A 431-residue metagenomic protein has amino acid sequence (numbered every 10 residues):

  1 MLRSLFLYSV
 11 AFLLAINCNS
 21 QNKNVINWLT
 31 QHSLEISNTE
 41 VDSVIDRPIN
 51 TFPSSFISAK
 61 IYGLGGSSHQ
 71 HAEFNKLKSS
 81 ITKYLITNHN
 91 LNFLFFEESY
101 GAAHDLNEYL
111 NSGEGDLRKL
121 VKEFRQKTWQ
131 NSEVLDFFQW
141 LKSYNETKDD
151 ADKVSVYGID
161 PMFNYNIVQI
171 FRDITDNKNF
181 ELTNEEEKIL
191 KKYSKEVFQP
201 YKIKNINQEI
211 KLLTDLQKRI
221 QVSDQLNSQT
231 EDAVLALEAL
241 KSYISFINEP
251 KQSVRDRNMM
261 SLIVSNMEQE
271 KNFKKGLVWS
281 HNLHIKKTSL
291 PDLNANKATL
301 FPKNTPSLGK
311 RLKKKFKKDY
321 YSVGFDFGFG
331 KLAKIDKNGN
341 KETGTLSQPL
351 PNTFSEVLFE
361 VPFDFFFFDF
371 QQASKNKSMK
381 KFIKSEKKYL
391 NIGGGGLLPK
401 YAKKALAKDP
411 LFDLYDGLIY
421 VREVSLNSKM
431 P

Functional and structural regions predicted by a protein language model:
M1-V25: Bacterial Sec-dependent N-terminal signal peptides
N19-P431: Structured catalytic-domain cores with a bias toward divalent-metal coordination
